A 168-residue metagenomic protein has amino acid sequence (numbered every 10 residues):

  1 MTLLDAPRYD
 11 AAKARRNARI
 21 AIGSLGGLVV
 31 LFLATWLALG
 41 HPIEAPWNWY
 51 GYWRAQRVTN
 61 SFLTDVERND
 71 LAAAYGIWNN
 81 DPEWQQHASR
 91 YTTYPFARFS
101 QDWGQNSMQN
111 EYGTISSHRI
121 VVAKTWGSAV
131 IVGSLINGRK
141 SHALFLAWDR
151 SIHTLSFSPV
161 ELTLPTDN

Functional and structural regions predicted by a protein language model:
D5-T64, R68: Short, low-complexity N-terminal intrinsically disordered segments enriched in polar/charged residues
R8-A14, L135-N168: Short beta-strand edge/turn micro-motifs at domain boundaries
L31-Y52, S117-H118, A123, D149-S151 (+2 more regions): Amphipathic repeat-derived elements
Q56-R57, S61, A72-N137: Short solvent-exposed beta->alpha transition segments
F62, V66, L71, I77 (+1 more regions): Broad hydrophobic/π-residue packing in well-ordered secondary structure
V66, W103, S107, L146 (+1 more regions): Hydrophobic, Leu/Ile/Phe/Ala-enriched alpha-helical segments that form helix-helix packing faces
